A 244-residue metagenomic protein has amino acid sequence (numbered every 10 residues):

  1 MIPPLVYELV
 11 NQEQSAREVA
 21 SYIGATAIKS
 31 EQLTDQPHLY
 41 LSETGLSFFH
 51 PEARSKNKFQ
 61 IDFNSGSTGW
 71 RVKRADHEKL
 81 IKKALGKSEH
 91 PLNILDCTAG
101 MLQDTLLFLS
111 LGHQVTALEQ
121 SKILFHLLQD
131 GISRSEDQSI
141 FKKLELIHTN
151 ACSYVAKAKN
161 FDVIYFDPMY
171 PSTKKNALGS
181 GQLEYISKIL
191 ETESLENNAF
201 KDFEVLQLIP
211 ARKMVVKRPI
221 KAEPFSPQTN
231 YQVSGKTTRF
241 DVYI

Functional and structural regions predicted by a protein language model:
M1-I94, L102, L106, S110: S-adenosyl-L-methionine
Q12-Q14, G100, V215-K221: Short, polar loop motifs at secondary-structure junctions
N93, H113-Q114, K143, R212-K213: Residues at the starts of beta-strands that form the adenosine-phosphate
I94-L107, F161-A177: Conserved proline-anchored active-site loop of SAM-dependent methyltransferases that bridges a beta-strand
L118-F166: S-adenosyl-L-methionine
Q129, K159-N160, N176-G179, P227-T229: Short amphipathic alpha-helical segments
M169-D202: Mobile active-site "lid"/loop adjacent to the S-adenosyl-L-methionine
N198-I244: Conserved Class I SAM-dependent methyltransferase catalytic core
